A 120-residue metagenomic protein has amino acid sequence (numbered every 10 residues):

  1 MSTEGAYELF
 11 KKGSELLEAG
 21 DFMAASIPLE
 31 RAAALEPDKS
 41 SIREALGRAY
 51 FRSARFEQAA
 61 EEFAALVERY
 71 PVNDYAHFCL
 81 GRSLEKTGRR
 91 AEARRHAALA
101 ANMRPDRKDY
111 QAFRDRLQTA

Functional and structural regions predicted by a protein language model:
T3-L35: Alpha-helical segment of the N-proximal tetratricopeptide repeat
A19-E30, S53-A65, T87-L99: Structural signature of tandem alpha-helical TPR/SEL1-like repeats, specifically the intra-repeat loop/turn
D74, R82-D109, D115: TPR/TPR-like (Sel1-like) alpha-helical repeat modules
